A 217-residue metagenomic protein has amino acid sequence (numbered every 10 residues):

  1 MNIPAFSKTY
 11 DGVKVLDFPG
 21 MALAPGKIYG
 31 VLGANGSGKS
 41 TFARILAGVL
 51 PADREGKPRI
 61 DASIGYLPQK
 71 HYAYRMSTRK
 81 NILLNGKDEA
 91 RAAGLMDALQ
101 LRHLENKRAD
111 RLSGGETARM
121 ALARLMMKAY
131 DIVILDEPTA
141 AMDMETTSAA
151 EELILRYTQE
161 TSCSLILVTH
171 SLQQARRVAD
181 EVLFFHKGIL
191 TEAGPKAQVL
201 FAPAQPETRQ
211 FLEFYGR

Functional and structural regions predicted by a protein language model:
L32-A34: The feature captures the beta-strand-to-loop junction immediately N-terminal to the Walker
H71-G86: Conserved catalytic motifs of ABC-family nucleotide-binding domains
E89-L104: Conserved ABC ATPase "signature" region
R108-L112, E116: Conserved ABC ATPase signature
V133-D136: Catalytic Walker B motif of ABC-type/P-loop ATPase nucleotide-binding domains
T169-H170: H-loop/switch region of ABC-family ATPase nucleotide-binding domains
A197-R217: C-terminal boundary and immediately downstream tail of ABC-type ATPase nucleotide-binding domains
